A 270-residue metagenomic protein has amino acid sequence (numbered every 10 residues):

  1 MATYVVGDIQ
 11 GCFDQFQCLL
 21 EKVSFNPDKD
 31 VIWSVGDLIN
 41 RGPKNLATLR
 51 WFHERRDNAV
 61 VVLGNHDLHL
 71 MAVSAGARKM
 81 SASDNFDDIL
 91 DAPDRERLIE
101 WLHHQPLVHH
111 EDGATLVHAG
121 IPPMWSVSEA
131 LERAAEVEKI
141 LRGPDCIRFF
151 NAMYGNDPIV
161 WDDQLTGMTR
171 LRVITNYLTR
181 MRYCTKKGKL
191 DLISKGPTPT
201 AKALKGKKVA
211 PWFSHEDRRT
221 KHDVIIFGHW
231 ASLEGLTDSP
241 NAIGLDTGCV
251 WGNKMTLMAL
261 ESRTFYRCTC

Functional and structural regions predicted by a protein language model:
M1-R55, L68: N-terminal active-site segment of His-dependent metallophosphoesterases
A2-Q10, A114-G120, G244-L245: Active-site-proximal beta-strand elements of phosphoester/diester hydrolases
A2-V5, C18-E21, K44, R55 (+9 more regions): Hydrophobic N-terminal alpha-helices or hydrophobic patches in metabolic proteins across all domains of life
T3, D30, A59, A114 (+2 more regions): Short, conserved active-site loop motifs that form the nucleotide-linked donor/cofactor pocket
V6-G7, W33-G36, V61-G64, I225-G228 (+2 more regions): Active-site neighborhood of phospho(di)ester-bond hydrolases with catalytic His/Asp-centered motifs
C12-D14, N40-G42, H66-A72, M124 (+2 more regions): Active-site environment of divalent metal-dependent phosphoester hydrolases
L46-L49, E54-T169: Active-site neighborhood of divalent metal-dependent phosphoester bond hydrolases
L131-C270: Acidic, His/Gly-rich catalytic cores of divalent-metal-dependent hydrolytic chemistry
